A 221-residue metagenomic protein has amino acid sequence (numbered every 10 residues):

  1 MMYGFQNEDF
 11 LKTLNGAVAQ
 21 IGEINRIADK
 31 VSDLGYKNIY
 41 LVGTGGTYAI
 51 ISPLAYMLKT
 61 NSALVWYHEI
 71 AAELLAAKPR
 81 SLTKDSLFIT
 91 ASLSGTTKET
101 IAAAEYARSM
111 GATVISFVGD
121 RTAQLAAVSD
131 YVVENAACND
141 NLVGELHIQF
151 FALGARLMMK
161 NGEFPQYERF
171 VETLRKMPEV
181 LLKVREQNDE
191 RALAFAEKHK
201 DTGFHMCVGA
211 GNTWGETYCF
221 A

Functional and structural regions predicted by a protein language model:
M2-N38, V133, N139-L142, A155-A221: Active-site phosphate/pyrophosphate-binding segments
D33-M177, A210, A221: Glycine-rich phosphate-binding loops that contact phosphosugars or nucleotide phosphates
